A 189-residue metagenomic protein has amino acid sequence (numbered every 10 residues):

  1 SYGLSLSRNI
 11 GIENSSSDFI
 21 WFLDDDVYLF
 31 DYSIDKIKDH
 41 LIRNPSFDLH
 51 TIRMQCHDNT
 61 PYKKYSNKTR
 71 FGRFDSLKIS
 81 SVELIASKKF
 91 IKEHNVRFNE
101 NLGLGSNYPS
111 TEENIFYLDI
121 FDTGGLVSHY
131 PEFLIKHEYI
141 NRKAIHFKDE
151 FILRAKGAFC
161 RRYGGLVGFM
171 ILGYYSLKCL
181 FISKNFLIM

Functional and structural regions predicted by a protein language model:
S1-S15: Glycine-rich, basic loop-to-helix element that forms the pyrophosphate-binding segment of sugar-nucleotide handling
I20: Short aromatic/hydrophobic "clamp" motif used to bind/position activated sugar donors
D24-Y28: The conserved acidic donor/metal-binding loop of glycosyltransferases
Y32-Y65: Conserved donor NDP-sugar-binding/catalytic core segment of glycosyltransferases
D58-K92: Short, flexible, basic/aromatic active-site loop/helix in glycosyltransferases
F98-E100, G124-K136, K148-D149, I171: Catalytic beta-strand/loop signature of glycosyltransferases that borders the donor
G103-F116: Acidic donor-binding loop at a coil-to-helix junction in glycosyltransferase catalytic cores that engages
A144-F169, M189: Catalytic core of nucleotide-sugar-dependent glycosyltransferases
